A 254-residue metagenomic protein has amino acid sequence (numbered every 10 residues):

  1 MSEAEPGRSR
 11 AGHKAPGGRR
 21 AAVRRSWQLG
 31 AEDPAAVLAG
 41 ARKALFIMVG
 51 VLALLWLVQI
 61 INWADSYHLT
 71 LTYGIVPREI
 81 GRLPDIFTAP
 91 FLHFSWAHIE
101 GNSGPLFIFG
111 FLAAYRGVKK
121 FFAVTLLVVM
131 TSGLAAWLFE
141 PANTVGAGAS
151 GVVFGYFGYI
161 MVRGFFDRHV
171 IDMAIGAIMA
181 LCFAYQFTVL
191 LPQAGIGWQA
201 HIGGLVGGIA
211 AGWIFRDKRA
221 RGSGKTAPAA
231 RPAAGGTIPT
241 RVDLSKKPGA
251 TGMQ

Functional and structural regions predicted by a protein language model:
S2-G252: A detector for small-residue-rich transmembrane helices and their helix-helix packing motifs
